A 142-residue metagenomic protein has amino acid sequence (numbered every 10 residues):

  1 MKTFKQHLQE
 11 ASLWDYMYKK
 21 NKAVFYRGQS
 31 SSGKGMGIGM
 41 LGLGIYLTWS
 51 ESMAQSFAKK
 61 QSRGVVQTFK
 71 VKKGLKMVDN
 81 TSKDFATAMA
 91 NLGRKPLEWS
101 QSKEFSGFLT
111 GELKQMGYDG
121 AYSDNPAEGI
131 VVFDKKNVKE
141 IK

Functional and structural regions predicted by a protein language model:
M1-A11: Short acidic, low-complexity intrinsically disordered linear motifs used for protein-protein interactions
A11-K142: Active-site and NAD+-binding cores of ADP-ribose-processing enzymes
